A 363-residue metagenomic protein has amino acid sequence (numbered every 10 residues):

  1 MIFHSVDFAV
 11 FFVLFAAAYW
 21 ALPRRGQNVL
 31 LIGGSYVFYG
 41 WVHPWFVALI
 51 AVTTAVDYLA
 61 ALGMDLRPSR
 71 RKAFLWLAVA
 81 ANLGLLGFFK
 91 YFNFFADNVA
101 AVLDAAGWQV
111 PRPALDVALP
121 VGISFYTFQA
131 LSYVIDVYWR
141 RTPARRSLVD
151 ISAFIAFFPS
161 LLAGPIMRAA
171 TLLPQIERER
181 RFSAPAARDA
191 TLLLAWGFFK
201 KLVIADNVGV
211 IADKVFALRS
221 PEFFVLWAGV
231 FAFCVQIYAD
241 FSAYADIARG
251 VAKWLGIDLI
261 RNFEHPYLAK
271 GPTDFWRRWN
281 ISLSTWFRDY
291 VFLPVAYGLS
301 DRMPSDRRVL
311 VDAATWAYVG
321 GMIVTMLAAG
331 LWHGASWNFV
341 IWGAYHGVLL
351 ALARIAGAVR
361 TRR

Functional and structural regions predicted by a protein language model:
M1-R363: Membrane-embedded transmembrane alpha-helical bundles that form the catalytic cores of multi-pass lipid-modifying
